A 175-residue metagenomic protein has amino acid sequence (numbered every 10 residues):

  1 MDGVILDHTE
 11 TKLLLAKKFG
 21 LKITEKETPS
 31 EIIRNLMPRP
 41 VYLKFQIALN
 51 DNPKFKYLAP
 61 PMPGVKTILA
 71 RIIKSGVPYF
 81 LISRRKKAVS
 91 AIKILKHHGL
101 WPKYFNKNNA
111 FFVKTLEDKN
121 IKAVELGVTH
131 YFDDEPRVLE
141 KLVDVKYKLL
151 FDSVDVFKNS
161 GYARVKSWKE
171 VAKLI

Functional and structural regions predicted by a protein language model:
M1-I47: Active-site neighborhood of HAD-like aspartate-dependent phosphohydrolases
E10, P63, S90-K93: Generic recognition of short, well-ordered alpha-helical segments
N50-L58: Surface-exposed cleft-lining segments at the edges of enzyme active sites
Y57-P61, K114: Acidic-and-aromatic substrate-binding clefts and catalytic sites of carbohydrate-active enzymes
P60-I68: A short, well-structured juxtamembrane/interface segment
I68-R71, S75-P78, K86-I175: C-terminal cap/substrate-recognition subdomain and adjoining C-terminal extension of metal-dependent phosphatase-like
